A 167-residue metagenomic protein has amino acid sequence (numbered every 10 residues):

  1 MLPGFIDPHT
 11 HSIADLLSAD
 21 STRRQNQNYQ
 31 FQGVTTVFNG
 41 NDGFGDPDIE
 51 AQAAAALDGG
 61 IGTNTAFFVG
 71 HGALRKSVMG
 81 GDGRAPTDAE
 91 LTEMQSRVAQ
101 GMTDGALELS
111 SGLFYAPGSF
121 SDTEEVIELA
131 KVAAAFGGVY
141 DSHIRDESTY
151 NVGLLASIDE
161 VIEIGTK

Functional and structural regions predicted by a protein language model:
F5-S111, A130, F136-V139: Divalent-metal coordination cores built from histidine and acidic residues
L109-K167: Active-site core of metal-dependent hydrolases
